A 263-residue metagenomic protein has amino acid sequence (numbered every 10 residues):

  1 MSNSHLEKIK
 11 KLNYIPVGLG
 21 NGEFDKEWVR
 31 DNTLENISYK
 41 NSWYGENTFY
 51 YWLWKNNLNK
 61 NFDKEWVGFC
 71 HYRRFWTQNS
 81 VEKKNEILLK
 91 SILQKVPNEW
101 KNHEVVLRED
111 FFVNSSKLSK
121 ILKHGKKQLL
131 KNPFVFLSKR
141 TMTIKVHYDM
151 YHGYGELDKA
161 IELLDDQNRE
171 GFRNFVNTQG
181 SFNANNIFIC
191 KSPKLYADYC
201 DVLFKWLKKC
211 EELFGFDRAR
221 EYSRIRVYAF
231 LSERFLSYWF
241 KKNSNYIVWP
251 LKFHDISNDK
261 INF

Functional and structural regions predicted by a protein language model:
M1-F263: ER/Golgi luminal nucleotide-sugar-dependent glycosyltransferases, focusing on the catalytic module
